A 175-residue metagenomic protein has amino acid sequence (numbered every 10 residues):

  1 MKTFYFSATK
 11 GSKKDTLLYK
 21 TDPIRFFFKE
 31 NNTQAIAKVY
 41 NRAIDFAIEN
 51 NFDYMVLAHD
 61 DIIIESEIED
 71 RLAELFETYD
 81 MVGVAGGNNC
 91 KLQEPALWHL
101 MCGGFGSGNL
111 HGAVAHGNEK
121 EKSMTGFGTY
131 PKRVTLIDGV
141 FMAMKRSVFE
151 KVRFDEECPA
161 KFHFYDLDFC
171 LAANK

Functional and structural regions predicted by a protein language model:
M1-E30: N-proximal low-complexity "stem/linker" segments adjacent to membrane-targeting elements
L17-K20, R42-A43, I68-L72: A short acidic, amphipathic alpha-helical/loop segment
N32-Y40, I64, F162-H163: A short, glycine-/small-residue-rich helix N-cap motif at loop->alpha-helix starts within glycosyltransferase
T33, E67-L110: Conserved donor NDP-sugar-binding/catalytic core segment of glycosyltransferases
N41-Y54: Active-site nucleotide-sugar/metal-binding loop of Leloir-type enzymes
F52-I63: Short beta-strand-to-loop acidic/aromatic patch adjacent to the donor-nucleotide binding site
E119-M144: A recurrent flexible, glycine/aromatic-enriched loop bordering the glycosyltransferase active site that acts as
T135-V152, C158-K175: A short, conserved alpha-helix in the catalytic core of glycosyltransferases
